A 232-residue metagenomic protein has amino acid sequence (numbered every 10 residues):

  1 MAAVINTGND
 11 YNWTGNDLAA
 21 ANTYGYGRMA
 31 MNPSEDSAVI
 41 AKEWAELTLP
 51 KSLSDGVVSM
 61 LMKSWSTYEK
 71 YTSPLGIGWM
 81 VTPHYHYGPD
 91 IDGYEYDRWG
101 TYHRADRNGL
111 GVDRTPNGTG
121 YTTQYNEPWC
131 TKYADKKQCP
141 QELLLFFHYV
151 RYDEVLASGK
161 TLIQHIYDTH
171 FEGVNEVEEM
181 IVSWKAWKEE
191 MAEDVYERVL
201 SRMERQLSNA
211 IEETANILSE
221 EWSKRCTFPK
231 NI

Functional and structural regions predicted by a protein language model:
M1-I232: Catalytic domains of carbohydrate-active enzymes that cleave complex glycans
